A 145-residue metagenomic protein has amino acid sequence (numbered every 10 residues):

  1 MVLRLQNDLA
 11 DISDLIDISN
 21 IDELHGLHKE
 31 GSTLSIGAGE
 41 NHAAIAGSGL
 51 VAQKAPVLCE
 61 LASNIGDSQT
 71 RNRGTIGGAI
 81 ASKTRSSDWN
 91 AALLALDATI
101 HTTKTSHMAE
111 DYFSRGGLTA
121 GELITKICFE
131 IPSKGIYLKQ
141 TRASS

Functional and structural regions predicted by a protein language model:
M1-S145: C-terminal structural segment of proteins
